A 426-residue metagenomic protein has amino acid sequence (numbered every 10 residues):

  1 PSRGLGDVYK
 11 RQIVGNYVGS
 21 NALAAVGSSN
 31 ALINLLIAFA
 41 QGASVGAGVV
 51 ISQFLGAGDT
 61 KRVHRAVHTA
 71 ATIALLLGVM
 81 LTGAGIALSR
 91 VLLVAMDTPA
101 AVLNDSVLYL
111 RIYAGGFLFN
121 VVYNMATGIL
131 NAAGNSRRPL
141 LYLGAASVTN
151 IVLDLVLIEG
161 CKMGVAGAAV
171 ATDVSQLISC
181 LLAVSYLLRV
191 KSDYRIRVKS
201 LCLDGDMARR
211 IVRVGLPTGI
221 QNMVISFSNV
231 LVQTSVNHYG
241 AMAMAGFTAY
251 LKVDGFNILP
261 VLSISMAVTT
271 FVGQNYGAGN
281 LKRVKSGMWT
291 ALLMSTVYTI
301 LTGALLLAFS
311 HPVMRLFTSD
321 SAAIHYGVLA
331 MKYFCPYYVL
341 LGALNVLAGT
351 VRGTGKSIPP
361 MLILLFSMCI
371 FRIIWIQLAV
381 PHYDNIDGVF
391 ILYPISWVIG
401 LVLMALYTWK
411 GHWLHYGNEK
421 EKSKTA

Functional and structural regions predicted by a protein language model:
P1-L5, Y9: Single conserved hydrophobic/aromatic residue that forms the stacking wall/gate of nucleotide- or nucleobase-binding
G6-D7, I112, A146, S175-S179 (+4 more regions): Transmembrane helical elements of multi-pass membrane transporters/channels
K10-V14, L92, L153, F227-V236 (+4 more regions): Hydrophobic/aromatic end-of-helix segments at the C-terminal termini of transmembrane alpha-helices
V14-N34, A100-D105, V165-A166, M207-V214 (+3 more regions): Interfacial/gating helices of multi-pass transporter permease domains
L23-T82, N120-P139, Q233, G246-S310 (+1 more regions): Small-residue-rich hydrophobic transmembrane alpha-helices
L35-A38, N150-D154, C180-V184, F256-L259 (+3 more regions): Hydrophobic transmembrane alpha-helices of multi-pass small-molecule transporters
S44, Y113-N131, P139-S147, A168-L181 (+4 more regions): Short runs within selected transmembrane alpha-helices of multi-pass transporters and secretion channels
I51-G116, G160-L216, V272-Y337, A379-A426: Short alpha-helical transmembrane segments in multi-pass integral membrane proteins
